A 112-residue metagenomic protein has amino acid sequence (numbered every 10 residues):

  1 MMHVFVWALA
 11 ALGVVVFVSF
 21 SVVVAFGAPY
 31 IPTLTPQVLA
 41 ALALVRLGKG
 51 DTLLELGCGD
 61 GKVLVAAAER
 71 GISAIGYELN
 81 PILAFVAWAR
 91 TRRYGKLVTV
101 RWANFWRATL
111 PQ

Functional and structural regions predicted by a protein language model:
M1-G48: S-adenosyl-L-methionine
G50-G59: Conserved class I S-adenosyl-L-methionine
D60-I72: Conserved SAM-binding loop of SAM-dependent methyltransferases across substrates and taxa, primarily the Class I
S73-E78: Conserved SAM-binding motif I beta-strand of class I
A87-W88: Conserved SAM-binding loop
Y94-F105: Conserved SAM-binding strand-loop segment of SAM-dependent methyltransferases
A108-Q112: A short acidic, Gly/Pro-enriched loop at the edge of an enzyme's catalytic core that lines a small-molecule cofactor
